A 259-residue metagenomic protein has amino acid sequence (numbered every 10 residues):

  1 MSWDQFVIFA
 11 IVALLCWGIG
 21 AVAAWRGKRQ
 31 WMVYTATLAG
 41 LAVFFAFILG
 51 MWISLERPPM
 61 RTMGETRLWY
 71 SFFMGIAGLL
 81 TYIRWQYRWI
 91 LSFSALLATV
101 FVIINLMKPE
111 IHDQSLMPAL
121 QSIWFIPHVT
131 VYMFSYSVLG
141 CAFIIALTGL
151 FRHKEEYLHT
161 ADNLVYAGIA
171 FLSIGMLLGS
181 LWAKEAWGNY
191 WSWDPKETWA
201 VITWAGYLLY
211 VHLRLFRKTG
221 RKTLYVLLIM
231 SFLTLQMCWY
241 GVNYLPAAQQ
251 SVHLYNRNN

Functional and structural regions predicted by a protein language model:
M1-N259: Polytopic transmembrane helical bundles with strong interfacial aromatic enrichment
